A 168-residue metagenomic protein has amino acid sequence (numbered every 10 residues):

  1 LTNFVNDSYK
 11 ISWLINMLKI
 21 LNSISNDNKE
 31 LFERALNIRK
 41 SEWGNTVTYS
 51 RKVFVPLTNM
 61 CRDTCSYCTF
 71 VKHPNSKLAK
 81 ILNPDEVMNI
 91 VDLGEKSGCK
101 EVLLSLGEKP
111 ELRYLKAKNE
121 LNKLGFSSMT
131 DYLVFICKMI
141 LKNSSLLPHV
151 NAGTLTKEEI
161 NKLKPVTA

Functional and structural regions predicted by a protein language model:
V5-D7: Acidic, Ala/Val/Gly-enriched low-complexity intrinsically disordered segments
M17-L31, N37-S41: Acidic, glycine/proline-rich low-complexity segments that act as flexible tails and inter-domain linkers
I20, R51-P56, V150-A152: Conserved short loop/turn motifs at secondary-structure junctions
F32-H73, A79-G107: N-terminal pre-triad scaffold of radical SAM enzymes
P74-A168: Conserved Radical SAM active-site core
